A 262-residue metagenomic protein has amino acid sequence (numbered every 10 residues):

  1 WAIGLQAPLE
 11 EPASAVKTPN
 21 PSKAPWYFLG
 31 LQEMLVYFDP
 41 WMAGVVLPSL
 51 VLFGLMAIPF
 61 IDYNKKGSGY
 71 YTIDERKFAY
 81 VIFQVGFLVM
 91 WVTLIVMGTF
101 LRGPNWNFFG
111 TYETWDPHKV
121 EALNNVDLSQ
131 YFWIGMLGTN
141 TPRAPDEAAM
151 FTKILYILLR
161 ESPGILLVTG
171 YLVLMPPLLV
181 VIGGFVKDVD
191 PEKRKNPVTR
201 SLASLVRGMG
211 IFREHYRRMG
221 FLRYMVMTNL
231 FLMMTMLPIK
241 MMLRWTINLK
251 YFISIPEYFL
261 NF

Functional and structural regions predicted by a protein language model:
W1-S68, T72-F262: Hydrophobic cores of alpha-helical transmembrane segments in multi-pass integral membrane proteins
